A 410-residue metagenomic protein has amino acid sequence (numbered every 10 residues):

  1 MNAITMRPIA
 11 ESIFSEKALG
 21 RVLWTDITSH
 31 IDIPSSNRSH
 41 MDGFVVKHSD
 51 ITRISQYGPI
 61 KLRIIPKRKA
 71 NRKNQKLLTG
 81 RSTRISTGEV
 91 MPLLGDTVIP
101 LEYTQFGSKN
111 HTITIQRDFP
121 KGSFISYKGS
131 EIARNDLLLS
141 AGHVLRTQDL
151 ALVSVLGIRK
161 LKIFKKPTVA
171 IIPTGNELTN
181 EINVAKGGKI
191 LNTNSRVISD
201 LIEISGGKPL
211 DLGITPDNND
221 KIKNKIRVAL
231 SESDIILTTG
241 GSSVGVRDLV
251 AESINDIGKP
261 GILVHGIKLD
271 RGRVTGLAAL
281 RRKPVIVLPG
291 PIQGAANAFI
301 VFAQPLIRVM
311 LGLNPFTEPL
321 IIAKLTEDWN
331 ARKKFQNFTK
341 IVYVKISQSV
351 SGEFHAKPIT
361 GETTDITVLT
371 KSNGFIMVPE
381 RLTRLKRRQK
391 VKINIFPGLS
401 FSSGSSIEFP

Functional and structural regions predicted by a protein language model:
M1-G58, I341: Intrinsically disordered, low-complexity, positively charged segments
M1-I9, D26, H48, M91 (+8 more regions): Structural signal for hydrophobic packing residues in well-ordered secondary-structure cores of soluble enzyme domains
E11-E16, T25, R38, I132 (+1 more regions): Flexible glycine/proline-rich
A18-D32, N71-R84, L277-A278: Short, hydrophobic/aliphatic alpha-helical segments
F44-P216, R227, H355, T360 (+2 more regions): Short, glycine/charged-enriched hinge/interface segments at domain edges or termini
P92, T147, V244-V246, G294 (+1 more regions): Short glycine-rich, flexible loops that bind phosphorylated cofactors or substrates
R159-L288, I292-V301, F409-P410: Helix-rich terminal scaffold detector
